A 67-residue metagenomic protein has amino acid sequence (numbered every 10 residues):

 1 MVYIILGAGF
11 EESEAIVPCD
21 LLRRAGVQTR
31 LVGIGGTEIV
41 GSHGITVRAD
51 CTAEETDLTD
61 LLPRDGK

Functional and structural regions predicted by a protein language model:
M1-K67: Extended, subdomain-level signal for the structured scaffold at the beginning of enzyme domains
